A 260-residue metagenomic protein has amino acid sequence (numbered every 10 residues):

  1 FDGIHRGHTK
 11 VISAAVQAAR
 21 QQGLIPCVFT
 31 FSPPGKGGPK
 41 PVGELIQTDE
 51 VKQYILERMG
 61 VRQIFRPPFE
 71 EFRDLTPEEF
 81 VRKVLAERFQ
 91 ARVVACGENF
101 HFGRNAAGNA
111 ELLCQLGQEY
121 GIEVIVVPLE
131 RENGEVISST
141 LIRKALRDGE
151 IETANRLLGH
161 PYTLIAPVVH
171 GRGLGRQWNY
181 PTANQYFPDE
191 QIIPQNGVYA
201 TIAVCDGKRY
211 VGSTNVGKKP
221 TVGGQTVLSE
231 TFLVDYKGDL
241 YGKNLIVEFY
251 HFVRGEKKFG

Functional and structural regions predicted by a protein language model:
F1-D49: N-terminal catalytic cores of NTP/NDP-binding nucleotidyl/phosphoryl-transfer enzymes
H5, L56, V94, A154 (+1 more regions): Residue-level signal for inorganic ion chemistry
G43-K52, R73-V81: Glycine-rich, highly charged phosphate/nucleotide-binding loops
V51-F65: A glycine-rich helix N-cap at a beta->alpha junction
F72-P181, E256: Classical nucleotidyltransferase
G171-G260: Phosphate/ribose-recognition catalytic cores of enzymes acting on nucleotide-derived substrates
